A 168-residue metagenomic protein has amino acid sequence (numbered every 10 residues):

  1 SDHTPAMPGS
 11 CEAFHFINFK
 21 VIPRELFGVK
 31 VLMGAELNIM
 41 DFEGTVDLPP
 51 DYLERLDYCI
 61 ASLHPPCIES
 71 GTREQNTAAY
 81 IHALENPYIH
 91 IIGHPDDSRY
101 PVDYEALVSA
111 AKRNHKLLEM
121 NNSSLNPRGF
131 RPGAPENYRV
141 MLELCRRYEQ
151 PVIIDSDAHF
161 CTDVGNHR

Functional and structural regions predicted by a protein language model:
S1, G93, S156: Single, functionally critical "micro-switch" positions that shape active/binding sites and transmembrane helices
T4-M120: Extended substrate/RNA-proximal surfaces in nucleic-acid metabolism proteins
A6, C67-I68, L125-P127, F160-T162: Short gly/pro/ser/thr-enriched loop/turn and capping motifs at secondary-structure boundaries
S10-F14, P101-S109, R128-L144, C161-R168: Histidine/acidic-residue-rich catalytic or RNA/ligand-binding cores of hydrolases and nuclease-related proteins
L117-F130: His/Asp/Glu-enriched short active-site or ligand-binding loop at hydrolase and phosphoryl-transfer sites
Q150-G165: Short acidic/histidine-rich active-site segments
